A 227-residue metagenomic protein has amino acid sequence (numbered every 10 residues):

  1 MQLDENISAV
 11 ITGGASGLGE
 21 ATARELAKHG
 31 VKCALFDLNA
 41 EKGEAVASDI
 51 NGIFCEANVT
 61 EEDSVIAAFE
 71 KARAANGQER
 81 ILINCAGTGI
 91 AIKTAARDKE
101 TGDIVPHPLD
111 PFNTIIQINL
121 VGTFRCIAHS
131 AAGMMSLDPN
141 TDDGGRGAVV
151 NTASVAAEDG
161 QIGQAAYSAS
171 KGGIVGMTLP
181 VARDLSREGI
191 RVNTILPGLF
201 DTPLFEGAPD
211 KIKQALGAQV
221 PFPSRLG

Functional and structural regions predicted by a protein language model:
Q2-C33, V181: Canonical Rossmann dinucleotide-binding motif of NAD(H)/NADP(H)-dependent dehydrogenases/reductases, specifically
A40-E41, A57-E70, L109: The beta1-alpha1 cofactor-binding region of Rossmann-like NAD(H)/NADP(H)-dependent oxidoreductases
T88, T101-I127, V150, I174: Catalytic Tyr-X3-Lys loop
G89-N113, A132, S136-D143, G163-A166 (+1 more regions): Conserved mid-core segment of classical short-chain dehydrogenase/reductases
I127, S170, T178: Active-site helix of classical SDR
A132, A182-D184: Alpha-helical segment proximal to the catalytic Tyr-Lys
S154: Residue(s) in the substrate-gating loop at a strand-loop-helix junction that position the organic substrate next
P221-G227: A conserved structural motif in NAD(P)-dependent oxidoreductases
